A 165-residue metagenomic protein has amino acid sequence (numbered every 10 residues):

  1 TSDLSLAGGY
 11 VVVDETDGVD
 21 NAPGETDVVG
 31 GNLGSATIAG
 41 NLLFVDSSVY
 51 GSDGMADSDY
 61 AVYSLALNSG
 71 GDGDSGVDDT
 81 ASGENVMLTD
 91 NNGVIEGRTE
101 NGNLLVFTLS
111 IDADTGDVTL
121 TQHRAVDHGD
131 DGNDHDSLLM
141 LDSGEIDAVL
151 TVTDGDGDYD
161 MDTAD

Functional and structural regions predicted by a protein language model:
T1-D165: Acidic/polar, solvent-exposed loop/turn segments
